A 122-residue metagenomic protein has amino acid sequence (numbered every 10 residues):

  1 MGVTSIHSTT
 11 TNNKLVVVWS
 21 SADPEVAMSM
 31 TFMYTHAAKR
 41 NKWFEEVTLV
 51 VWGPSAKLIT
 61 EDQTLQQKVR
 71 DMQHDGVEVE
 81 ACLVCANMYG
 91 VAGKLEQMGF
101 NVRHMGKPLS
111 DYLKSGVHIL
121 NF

Functional and structural regions predicted by a protein language model:
G2-V17, E25: Secretory/periplasmic and organellar redox-cofactor proteins
T4, T11, L49, K57-E61: N-terminal beta1-alpha1-beta2 submodule of the flavodoxin-like/Rossmannoid cofactor-binding fold
V16-T31, P54-T60: Short, glycine-rich nucleotide/cofactor-binding loops
M28-N41: Histidine-anchored nucleotide/phosphate-binding helix
T35, E46-W52, V79-C85: Short internal beta-strands
Q63-A92: A glycine-rich helix N-cap at a beta->alpha junction
D71, E80, E96-D111, V117-H118: A short aromatic-anchored loop/beta-hairpin motif
L120-F122: Aromatic- and Gly/Pro-rich donor/ligand-binding loops that form nucleotide- or phosphate-bearing donor binding pockets
